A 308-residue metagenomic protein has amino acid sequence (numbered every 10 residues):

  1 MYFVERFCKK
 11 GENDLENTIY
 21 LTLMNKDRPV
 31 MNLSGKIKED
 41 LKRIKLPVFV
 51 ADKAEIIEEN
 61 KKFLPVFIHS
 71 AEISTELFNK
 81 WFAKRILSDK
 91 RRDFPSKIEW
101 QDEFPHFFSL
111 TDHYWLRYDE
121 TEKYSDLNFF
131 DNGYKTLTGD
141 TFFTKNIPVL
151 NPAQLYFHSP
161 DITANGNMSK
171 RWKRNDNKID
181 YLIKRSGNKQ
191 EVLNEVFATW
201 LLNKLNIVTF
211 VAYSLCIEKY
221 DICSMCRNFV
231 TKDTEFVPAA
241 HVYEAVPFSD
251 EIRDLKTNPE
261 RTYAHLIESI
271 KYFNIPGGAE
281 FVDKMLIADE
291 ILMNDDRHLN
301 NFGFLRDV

Functional and structural regions predicted by a protein language model:
Y2-I287, I291-M293, G303-V308: Phosphate/dinucleotide-binding and metal-coordinating scaffold of catalytic cores in nucleotide-dependent enzymes
H298: Canonical protein kinase catalytic loop motif
